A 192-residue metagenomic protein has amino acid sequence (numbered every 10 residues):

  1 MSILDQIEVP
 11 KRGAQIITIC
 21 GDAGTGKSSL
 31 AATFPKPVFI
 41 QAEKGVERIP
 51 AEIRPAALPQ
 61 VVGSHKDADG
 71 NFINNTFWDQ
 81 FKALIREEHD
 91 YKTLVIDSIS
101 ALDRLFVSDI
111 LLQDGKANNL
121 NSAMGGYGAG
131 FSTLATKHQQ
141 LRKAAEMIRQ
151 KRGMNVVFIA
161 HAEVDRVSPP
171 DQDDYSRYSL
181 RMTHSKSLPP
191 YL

Functional and structural regions predicted by a protein language model:
M1-I3, I17-G21, N118-N119, G153 (+1 more regions): A broad, low-specificity signal for short, low-complexity segments enriched in glycine/proline and polar/charged
S2-I96, S100-V107: Conserved P-loop
Q6, A145, S185-S187: Catalytic micro-motifs at enzyme active sites that drive phosphoryl/nucleotidyl and oxygen chemistry
S28-A31, M147, L188-Y191: Hydrophobic/aromatic ligand-binding patch that stacks against planar heteroaromatic rings of cofactors or nucleotides
K44, V62-D67, N118-S122, M182-K186: Glycine-rich loops and low-complexity Gly/Arg-rich segments that provide flexible linkers or classic glycine-based
A56, I110-D114, D174-S176: Glycine-rich, phosphate-binding/catalytic loops in enzymes
D69-G153: Phosphate-binding/switch loop-helix module in NTP-utilizing enzymes
K151-L192: Phosphate-binding/switch region of NTP-binding enzymes
